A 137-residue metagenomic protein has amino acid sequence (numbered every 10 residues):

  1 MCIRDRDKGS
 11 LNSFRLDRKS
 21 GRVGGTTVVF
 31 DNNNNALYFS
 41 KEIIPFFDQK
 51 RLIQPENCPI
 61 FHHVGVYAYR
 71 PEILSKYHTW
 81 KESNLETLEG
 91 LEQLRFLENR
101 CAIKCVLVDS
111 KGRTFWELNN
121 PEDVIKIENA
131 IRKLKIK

Functional and structural regions predicted by a protein language model:
R4-W80: Conserved core of the sugar-phosphate nucleotidyltransferase
F39-E42, I53-K137: Conserved alpha/beta core of the MobA/IspD/sugar-nucleotide pyrophosphorylase nucleotidyltransferase superfamily
